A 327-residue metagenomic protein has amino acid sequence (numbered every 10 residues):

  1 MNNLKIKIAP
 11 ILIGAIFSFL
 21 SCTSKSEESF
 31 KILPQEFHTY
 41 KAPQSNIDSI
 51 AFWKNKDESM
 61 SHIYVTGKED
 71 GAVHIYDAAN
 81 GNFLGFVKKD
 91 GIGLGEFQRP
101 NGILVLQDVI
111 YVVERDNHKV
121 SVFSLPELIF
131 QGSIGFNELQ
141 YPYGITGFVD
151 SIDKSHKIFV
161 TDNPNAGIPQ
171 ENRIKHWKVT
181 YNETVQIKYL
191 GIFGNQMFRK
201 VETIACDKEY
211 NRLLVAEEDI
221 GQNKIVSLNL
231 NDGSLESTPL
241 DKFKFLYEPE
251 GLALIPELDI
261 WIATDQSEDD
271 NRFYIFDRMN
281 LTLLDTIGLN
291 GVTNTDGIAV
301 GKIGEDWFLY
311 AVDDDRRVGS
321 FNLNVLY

Functional and structural regions predicted by a protein language model:
M1-I11: Bacterial N-terminal signal peptides that target proteins for export
L20-S21: C-terminal motif of bacterial Sec signal peptides marking the signal peptidase cleavage site
S24-Y327: Sequence/structural signature of beta-propeller domains
